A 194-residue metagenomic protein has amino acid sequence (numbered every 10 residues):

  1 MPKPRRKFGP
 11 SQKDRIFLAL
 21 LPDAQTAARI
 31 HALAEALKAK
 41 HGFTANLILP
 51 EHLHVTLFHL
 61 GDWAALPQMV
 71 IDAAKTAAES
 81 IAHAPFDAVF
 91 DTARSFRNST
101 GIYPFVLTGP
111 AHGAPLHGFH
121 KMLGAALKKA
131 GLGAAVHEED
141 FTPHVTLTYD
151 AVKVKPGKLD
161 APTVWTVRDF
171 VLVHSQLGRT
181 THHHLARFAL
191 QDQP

Functional and structural regions predicted by a protein language model:
M1-P194: Histidine-dependent nucleotide/RNA phosphoesterase domain, centered on the 2H-phosphoesterase fold with its duplicated
